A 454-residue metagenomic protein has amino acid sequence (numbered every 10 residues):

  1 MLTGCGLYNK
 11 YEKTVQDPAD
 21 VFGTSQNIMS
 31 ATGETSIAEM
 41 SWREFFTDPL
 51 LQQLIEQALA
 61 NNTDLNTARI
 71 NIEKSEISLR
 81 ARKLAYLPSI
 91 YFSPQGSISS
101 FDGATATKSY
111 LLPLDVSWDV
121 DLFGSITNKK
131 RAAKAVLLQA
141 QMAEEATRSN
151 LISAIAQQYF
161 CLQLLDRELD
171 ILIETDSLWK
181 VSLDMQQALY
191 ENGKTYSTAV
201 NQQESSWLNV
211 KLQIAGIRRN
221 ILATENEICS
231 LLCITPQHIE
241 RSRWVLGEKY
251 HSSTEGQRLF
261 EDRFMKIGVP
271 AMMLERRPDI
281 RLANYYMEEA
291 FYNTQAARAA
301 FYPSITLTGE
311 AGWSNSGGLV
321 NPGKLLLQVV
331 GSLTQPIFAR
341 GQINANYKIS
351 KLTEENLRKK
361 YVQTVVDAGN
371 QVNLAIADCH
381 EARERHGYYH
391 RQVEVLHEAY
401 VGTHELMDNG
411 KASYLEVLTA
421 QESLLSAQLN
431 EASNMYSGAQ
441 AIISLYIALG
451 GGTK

Functional and structural regions predicted by a protein language model:
M1-A60, R218-E275, I447-K454: Terminal intrinsically disordered/low-complexity segments used for targeting and assembly
G6, A135, M142-V269, D378 (+3 more regions): Periplasmic alpha-helical coiled-coil/stalk elements that build and connect Gram-negative outer-membrane
L50-S93, K108, D119: Intrinsically disordered, glycine/charged-rich N-terminal periplasmic/extracytoplasmic linker segments that lie
L51-Q53, T67, S109-L111, Q157 (+3 more regions): Transmembrane beta-barrel architecture of outer-membrane proteins
I55, P113-D115, Y159, P270 (+3 more regions): Membrane-embedded beta-strand positions in outer-membrane beta-barrel channels/transporters
N66, Y86-K108, S117-N150, L165-E168 (+6 more regions): Small/polar (Gly/Ser/Thr/Ala-rich) solvent-exposed segments that form structured loops/beta-strands/short helices used
T67-R82, T147, S153-I173, V181-L183 (+6 more regions): Amphipathic alpha-helical coiled-coil segments
I217, P278-D279, L357, N434: Metallo-beta-lactamase
